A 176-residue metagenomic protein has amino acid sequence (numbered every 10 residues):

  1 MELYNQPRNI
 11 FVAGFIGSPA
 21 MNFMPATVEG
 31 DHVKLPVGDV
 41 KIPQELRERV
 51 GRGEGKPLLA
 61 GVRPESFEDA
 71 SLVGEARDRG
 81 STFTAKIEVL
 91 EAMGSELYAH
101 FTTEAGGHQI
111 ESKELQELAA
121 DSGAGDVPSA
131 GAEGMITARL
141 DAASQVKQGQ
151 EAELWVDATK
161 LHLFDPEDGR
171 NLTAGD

Functional and structural regions predicted by a protein language model:
M1-N5, A13: Short acidic-hydrophobic catalytic motif
N9: ATP phosphate-binding glycine-rich loop
M21, G30-D176: Non-catalytic connector elements of ABC transporters
